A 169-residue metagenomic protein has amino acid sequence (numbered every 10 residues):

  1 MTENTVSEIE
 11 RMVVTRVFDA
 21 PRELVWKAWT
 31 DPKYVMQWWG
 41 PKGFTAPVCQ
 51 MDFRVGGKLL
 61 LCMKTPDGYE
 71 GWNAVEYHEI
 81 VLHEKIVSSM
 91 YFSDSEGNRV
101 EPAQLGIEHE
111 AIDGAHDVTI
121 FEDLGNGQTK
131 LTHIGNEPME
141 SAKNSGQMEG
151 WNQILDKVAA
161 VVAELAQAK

Functional and structural regions predicted by a protein language model:
M1-T45: Hydrophobic ligand-binding cavity/cleft-lining segments
V6-E8, F53, D67-G71, H109-D113 (+1 more regions): A generic structural micro-feature
I9-T15, R22, K58, W72 (+3 more regions): Intrinsic-disorder/low-complexity, polar/charged segments enriched in Ser/Thr/Lys/Arg/Asp/Glu/Gln
V13, K33-W72, E76: Short beta-edge strand/loop motif at the mouth of beta-sheet-based domains
R16, V48-C49, N73-E79, G114-D123: Hydrophobic/aromatic beta-strand elements that line small-molecule binding cavities or substrate pockets in beta-rich
V25, V35, L59, Y77 (+4 more regions): Hydrophobic pocket/interface hotspot
V48, V161-K169: Short, highly charged C-terminal tails/helix-capping segments
E84-Y91, G97-Q153: Beta-strand/loop substructures that line and gate deep hydrophobic ligand-binding cavities in soluble
